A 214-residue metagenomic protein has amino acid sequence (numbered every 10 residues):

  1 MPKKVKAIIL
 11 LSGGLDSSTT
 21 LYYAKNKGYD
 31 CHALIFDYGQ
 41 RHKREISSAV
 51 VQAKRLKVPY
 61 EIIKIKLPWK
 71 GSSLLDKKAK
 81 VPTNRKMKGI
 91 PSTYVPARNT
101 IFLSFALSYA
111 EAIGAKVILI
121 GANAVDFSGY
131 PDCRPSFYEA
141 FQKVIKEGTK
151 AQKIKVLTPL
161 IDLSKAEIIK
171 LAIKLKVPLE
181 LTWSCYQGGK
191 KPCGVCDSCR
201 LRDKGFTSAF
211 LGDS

Functional and structural regions predicted by a protein language model:
M1-L175: ATP-dependent adenylation/nucleotidyltransferase module used to activate substrates
L74-L75, A79-P82, C185, C196 (+1 more regions): Short clusters of hydrophobic/aromatic residues that line enzyme substrate/ligand-binding pockets
R85-M87, V177, D203-S208: A polyampholytic, Gly/Pro-enriched intrinsically disordered region
S104, W183-K204: Local cysteine-cluster metal-coordination motifs and their immediate loop/turn environment, predominantly Fe-S cluster
T149, T207-F210: Short amphipathic alpha-helical interaction/hinge segments
K170, D203, F210-G212: Flexible, glycine-/basic-rich loop-and-beta segments that form/coincide with the SAM-dependent methyltransferase
A172-K174, L179-G188: Short, intrinsically disordered, charge-biased short linear motifs at domain edges
G188-G189, A209-S214: Short cysteine/histidine-rich metal-coordination sites, predominantly Zn2+-binding motifs
